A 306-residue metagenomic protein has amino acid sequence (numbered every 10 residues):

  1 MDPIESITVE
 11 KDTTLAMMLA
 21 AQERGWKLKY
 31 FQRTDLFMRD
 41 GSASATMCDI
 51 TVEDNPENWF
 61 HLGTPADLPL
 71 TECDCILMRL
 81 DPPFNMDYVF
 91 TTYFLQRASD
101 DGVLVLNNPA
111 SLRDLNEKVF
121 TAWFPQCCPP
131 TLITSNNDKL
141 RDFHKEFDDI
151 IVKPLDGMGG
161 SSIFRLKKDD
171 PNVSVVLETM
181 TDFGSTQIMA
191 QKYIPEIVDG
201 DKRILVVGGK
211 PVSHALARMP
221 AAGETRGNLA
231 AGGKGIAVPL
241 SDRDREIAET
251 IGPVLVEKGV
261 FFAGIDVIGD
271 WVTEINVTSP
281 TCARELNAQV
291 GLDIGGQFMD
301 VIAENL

Functional and structural regions predicted by a protein language model:
M1-D2, S6-V9, W26, F37 (+5 more regions): Charge-biased, low-complexity intrinsically disordered regions
E5-I133: Conserved N-proximal alpha/beta basic substrate-recognition cap immediately N-terminal to, or forming the N-lobe
S6-E10, A222-G223, P239-L306: ATP-dependent carboxylate activation and anion-phosphoryl transfer catalytic cores that bind Mg-ATP to form
Q22, S99, H144-K145, V256: Anion (oxyanion) recognition and catalysis
P109-R113, R218-P220, I268-V272: Short glycine-enriched loops at secondary-structure junctions
P129, K202, T273: Change "...and in nucleic-acid phosphodiester-cleaving endonucleases..." to "...and in nucleic-acid processing enzymes
N137-D138, K145-D149, D156-I247, L255: Phosphate-binding site of ATP-dependent enzymes
